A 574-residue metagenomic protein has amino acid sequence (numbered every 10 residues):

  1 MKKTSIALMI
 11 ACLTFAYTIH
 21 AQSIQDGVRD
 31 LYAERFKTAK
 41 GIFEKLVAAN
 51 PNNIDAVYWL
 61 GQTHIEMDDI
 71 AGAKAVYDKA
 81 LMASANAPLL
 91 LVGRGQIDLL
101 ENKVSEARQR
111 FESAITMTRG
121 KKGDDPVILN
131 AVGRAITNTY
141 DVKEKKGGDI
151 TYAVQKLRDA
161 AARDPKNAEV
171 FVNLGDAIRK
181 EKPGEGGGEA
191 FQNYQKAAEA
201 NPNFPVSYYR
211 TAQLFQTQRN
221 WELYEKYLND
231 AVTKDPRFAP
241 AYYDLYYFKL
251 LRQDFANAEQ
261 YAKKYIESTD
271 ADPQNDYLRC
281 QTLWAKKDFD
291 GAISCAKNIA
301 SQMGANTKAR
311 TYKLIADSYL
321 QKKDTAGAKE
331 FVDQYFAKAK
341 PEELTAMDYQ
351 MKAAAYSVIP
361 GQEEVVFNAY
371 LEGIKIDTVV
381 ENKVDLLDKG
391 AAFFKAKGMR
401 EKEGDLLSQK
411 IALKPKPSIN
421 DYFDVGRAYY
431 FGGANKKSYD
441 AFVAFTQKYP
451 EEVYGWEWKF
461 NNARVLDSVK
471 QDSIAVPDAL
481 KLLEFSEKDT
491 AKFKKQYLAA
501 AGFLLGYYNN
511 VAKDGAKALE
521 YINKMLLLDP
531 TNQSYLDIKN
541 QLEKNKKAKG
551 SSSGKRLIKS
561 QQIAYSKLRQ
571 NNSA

Functional and structural regions predicted by a protein language model:
M1-K2: N-terminal secretory signal peptides that target proteins for export/translocation
S5-I6, I10-F15, I19-A512, N523 (+2 more regions): Alpha-solenoid helical repeat scaffolds
A16-A21, L557-I558, S566: A composition/secondary-structure signal for short, hydrophobic, low-basic-content segments with alpha-helix propensity
G550-G554: Flexible, disordered linker segments and immediate boundary regions flanking tandem C2H2 zinc-finger modules
K559-A574: Long, low-complexity, intrinsically disordered segments
